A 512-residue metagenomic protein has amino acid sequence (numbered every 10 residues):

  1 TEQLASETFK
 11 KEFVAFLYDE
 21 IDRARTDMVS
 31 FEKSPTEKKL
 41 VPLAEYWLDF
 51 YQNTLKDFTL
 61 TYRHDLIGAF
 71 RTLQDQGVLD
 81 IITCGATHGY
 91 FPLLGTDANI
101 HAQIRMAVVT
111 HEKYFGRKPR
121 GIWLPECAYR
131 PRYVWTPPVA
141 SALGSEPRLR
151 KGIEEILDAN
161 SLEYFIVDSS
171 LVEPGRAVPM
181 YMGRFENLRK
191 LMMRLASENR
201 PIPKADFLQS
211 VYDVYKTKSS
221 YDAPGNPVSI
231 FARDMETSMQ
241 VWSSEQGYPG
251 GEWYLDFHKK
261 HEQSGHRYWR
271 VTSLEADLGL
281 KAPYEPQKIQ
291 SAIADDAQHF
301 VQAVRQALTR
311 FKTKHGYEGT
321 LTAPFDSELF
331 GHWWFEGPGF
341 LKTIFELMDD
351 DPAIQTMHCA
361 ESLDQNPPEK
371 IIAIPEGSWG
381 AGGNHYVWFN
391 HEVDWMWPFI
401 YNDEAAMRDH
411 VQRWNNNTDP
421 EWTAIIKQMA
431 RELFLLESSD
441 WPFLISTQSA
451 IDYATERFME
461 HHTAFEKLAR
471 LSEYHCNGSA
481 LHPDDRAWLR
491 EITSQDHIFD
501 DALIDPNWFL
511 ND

Functional and structural regions predicted by a protein language model:
T1-G95, A102, R120-L124, E163-S169 (+2 more regions): Short, well-structured secondary-structure segments
T1-P42, D168, R176-D512: Active-site and substrate-binding clefts of carbohydrate-active enzymes
V41-L60, T87-H101, P125-A128, Y133-P147 (+2 more regions): The substrate-binding groove and active-site-proximal loops of carbohydrate-active enzymes, especially glycoside
D65-I82, E112-F115, L157-D158, F311-H315: Acidic (Asp/Glu)-rich catalytic clusters
L66-L73, Q103, A107-H111, L149 (+5 more regions): Alpha-helical packing segments of well-folded alpha/beta enzyme cores
G95-T96, I104-V108, R117-K118, R130-P138 (+5 more regions): Non-catalytic regulatory/linker segments of enzymes
I100-E126, A303-H315, G319-T322: CE4/NodB-like, metal-dependent polysaccharide N-deacetylase domain that modifies extracellular/periplasmic N-acetylated
Q103-I104, T110-H111, R120-G121, C127-A128 (+3 more regions): Extended, regular secondary-structure scaffolds
